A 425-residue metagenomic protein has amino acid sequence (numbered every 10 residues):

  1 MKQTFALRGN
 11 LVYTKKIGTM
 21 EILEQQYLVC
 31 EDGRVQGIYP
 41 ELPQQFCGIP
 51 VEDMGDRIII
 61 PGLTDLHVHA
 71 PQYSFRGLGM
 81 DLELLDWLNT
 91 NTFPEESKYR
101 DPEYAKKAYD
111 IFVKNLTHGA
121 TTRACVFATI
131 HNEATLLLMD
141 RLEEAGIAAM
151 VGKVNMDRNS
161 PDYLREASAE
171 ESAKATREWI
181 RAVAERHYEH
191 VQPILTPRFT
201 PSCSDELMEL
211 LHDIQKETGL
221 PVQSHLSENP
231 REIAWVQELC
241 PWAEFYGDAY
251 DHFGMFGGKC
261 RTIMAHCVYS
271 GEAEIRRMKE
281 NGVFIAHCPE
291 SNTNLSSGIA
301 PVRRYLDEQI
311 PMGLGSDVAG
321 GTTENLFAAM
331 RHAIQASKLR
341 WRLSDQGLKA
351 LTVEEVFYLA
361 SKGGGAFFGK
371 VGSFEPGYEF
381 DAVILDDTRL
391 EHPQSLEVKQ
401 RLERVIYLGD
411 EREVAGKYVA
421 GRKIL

Functional and structural regions predicted by a protein language model:
M1-F46, I58: N-terminal metal-binding scaffold of metallo-dependent hydrolase/deaminase domains
K2-G9, Q45-W87, D110, T117-H118: Replace "His-x-His-based motif
N10, L28, G33, D56 (+16 more regions): Divalent metal-coordination and catalytic microenvironments
T14-K16, E379-L425: C-terminal cap of metal-dependent C-N hydrolases
S74-K107, R158-E170, N229-K259, H332-L351: Active-site gating loops and adjacent loop-to-helix segments of metal-dependent hydrolytic enzymes
R76-I147, S172-Y188: Alpha-helical scaffold segments that flank or form the walls of functional sites
T135-V268: Metal-coordinating catalytic core of metallo-dependent amide/deamination hydrolases
H252-G258, R303-E391: His/Asp/Glu-enriched, well-ordered alpha-helical/loop segment that forms or immediately abuts the divalent-metal
